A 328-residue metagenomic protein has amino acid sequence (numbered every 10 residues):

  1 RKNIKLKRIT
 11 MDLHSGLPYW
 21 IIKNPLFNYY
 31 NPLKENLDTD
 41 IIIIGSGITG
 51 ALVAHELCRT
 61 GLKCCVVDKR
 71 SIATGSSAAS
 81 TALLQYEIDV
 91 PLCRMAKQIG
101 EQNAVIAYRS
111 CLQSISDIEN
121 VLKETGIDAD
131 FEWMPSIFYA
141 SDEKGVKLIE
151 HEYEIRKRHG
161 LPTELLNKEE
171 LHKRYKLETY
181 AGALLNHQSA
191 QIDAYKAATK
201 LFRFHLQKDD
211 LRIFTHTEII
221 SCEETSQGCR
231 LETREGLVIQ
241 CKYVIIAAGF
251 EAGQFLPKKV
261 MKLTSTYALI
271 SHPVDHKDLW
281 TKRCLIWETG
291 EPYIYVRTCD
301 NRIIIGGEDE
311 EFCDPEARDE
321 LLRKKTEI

Functional and structural regions predicted by a protein language model:
I4-I41: Extreme N-terminal leader/targeting segments of oxidoreductases
T10-K23, V90-A96, N120-K200: Flavin (FAD/FMN) cofactor-binding and adjacent substrate-gating region of FAD-dependent oxidoreductase domains
T39-V66: N-terminal Rossmann-like FAD-binding beta1-loop-alpha1 element of flavoenzymes
R59-A79: Glycine-rich FAD pyrophosphate-binding loop
S80-S110: Glycine-rich active-site loop/strand segments that organize a redox cofactor
S110-E152, H205-I213, I220-R230: Feature captures the FAD/FMN-dependent oxidoreductase FAD-binding
S116, E124-E132, I219-S221, V238-I239 (+2 more regions): Active-site substrate-recognition segment that forms the wall of the catalytic cavity or substrate channel
T179-E235, I239-C241: Helical element adjacent to the flavin cofactor pocket in flavoenzyme catalytic cores
